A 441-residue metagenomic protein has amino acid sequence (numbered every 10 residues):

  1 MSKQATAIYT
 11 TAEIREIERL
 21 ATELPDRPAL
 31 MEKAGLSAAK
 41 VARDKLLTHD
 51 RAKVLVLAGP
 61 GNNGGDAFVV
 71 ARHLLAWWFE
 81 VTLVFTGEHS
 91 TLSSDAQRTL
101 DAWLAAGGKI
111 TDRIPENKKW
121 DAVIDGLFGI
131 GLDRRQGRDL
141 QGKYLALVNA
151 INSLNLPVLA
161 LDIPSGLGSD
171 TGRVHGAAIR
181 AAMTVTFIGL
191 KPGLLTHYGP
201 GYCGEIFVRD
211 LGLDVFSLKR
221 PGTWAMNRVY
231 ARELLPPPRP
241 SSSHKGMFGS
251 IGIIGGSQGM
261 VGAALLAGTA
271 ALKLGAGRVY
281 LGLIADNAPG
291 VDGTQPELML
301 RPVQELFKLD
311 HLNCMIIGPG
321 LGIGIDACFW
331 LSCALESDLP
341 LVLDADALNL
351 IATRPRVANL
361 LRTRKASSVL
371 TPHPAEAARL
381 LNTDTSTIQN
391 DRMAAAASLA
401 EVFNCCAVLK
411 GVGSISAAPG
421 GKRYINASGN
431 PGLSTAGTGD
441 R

Functional and structural regions predicted by a protein language model:
M1-T86, S93, W120, M183 (+2 more regions): Small-residue (G/A/S/T)-rich helix-start motifs and N-terminal tracts that mark the onset
V69-S153, P289-R301, E305-L306: N-terminal small/polar loop signature for handling phosphorylated ligands or for N-terminal nucleophile
W120-A122, L127-A225: Internal gly/pro-rich beta-alpha loop/helix module that stabilizes soluble enzyme cofactors or their anionic handles
